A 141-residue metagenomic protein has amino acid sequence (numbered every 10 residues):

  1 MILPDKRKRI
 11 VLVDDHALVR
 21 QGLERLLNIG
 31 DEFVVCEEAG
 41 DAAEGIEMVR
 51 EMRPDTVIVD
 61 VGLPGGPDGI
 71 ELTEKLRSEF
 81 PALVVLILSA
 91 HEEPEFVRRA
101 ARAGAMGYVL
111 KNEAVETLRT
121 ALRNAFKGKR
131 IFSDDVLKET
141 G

Functional and structural regions predicted by a protein language model:
M1-R9: Non-catalytic signal-transmission and effector/linker regions of two-component phosphorelay proteins
D15, L88-E92, K111-E113: Conserved active-site segment of CheY-like receiver
E38-T56: Acidic, metal-coordinating helix/loop segments flanking the phosphotransfer/catalytic sites of two-component signaling
D41-E44, G65-E71: Acidic catalytic/metal-coordinating carboxylates
E47, I70-A82: Short amphipathic alpha-helix used as the core "switch/output" element in two-component signaling
D55, G62-P64: The short loop immediately C-terminal to the conserved phospho-acceptor aspartate in CheY-like receiver
D60-G62, S89: Active-site residues of response regulator receiver
E95-R102, G107-G141: Short, flexible helix-to-coil linker/hinge segments that flank and couple to helix-turn-helix
